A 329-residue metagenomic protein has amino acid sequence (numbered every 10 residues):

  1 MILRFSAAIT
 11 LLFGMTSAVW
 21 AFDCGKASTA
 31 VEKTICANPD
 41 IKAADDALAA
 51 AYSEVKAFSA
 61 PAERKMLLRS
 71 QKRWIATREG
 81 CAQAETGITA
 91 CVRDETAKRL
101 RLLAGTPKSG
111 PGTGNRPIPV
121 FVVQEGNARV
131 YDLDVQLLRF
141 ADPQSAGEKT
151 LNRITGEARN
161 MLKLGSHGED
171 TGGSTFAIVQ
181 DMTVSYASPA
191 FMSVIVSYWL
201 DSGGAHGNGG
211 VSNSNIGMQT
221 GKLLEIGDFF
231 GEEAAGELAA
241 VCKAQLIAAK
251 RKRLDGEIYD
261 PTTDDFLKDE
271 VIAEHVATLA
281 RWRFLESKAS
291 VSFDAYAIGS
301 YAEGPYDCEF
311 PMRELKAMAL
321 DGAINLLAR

Functional and structural regions predicted by a protein language model:
M1-F5: Positively charged n-region of N-terminal signal peptides that target proteins for export
S6-I9, V19: Cleavable N-terminal signal peptides
M15-A21: Sec/Tat signal peptide C-region and signal peptidase I cleavage site
C24-K26, D40: Compact disulfide-stabilized, cysteine-rich extracellular microdomains and processed peptide cores in secreted proteins
T29: Residue-level hotspots at or immediately adjacent to binding/recognition sites across diverse folds
E32-N38, K42-D46, A50, E54-A57 (+3 more regions): Compositionally biased intrinsically disordered regions enriched in Thr/Gly
P61-Q71: Short, well-ordered alpha-helical segments that carry or flank key catalytic/ligand-binding motifs at enzyme/regulatory
